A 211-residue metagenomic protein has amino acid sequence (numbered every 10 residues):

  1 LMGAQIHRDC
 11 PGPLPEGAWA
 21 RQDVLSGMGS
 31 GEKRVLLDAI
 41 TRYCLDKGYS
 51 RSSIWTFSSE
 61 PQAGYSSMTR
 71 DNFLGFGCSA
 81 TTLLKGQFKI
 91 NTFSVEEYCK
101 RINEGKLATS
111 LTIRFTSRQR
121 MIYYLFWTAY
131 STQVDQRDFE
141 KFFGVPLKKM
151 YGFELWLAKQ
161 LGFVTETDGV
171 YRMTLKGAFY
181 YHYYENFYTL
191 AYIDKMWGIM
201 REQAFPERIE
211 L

Functional and structural regions predicted by a protein language model:
L1-V145, L211: C-terminal scaffold of the Radical SAM
A4, G169-V170: Beta-strand-connecting loop/turn residues
V145-K159: Short amphipathic alpha-helical interaction segments
K159-G169: A short, conserved structural fragment
Y171-A178: Basic, amphipathic "hinge/linker" alpha-helix immediately C-terminal to the N-terminal HTH DNA-binding motif
A178-L211: Short, amphipathic alpha-helical interaction segments positioned at domain boundaries
